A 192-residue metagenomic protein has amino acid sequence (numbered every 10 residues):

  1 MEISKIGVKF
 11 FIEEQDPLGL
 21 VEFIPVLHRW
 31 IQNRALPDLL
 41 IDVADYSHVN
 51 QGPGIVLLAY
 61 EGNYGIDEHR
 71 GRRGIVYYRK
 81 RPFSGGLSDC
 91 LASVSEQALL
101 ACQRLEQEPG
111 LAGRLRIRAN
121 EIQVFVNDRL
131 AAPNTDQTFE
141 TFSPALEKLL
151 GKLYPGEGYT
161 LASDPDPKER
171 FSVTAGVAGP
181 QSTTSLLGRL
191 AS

Functional and structural regions predicted by a protein language model:
M1-E2, L57-A59, Y64-G71, G113-R118 (+1 more regions): Short glycine/proline-enriched loop/turn "hinge" motifs that connect secondary-structure elements and lie
S4-I6, F10, R116-D136: Short glycine-rich, basic-tinged beta-strand/loop micro-motifs
F11-I66: N-terminal low-complexity, intrinsically disordered segments
E13-P25, L87-D89, P133-F139, Q181-L186: Short, conserved charged micro-motifs
L20-N33, F83-P109: Ampiphathic alpha-helical segments that act as solvent-exposed interaction surfaces
Y60-D89, L186-S192: Intrinsically disordered, low-complexity regulatory segments enriched in Ser/Thr/Pro and charged residues
P133-P155: Short, low-complexity, polybasic intrinsically disordered segments
A162-L190: C-terminal edge-of-domain segments
